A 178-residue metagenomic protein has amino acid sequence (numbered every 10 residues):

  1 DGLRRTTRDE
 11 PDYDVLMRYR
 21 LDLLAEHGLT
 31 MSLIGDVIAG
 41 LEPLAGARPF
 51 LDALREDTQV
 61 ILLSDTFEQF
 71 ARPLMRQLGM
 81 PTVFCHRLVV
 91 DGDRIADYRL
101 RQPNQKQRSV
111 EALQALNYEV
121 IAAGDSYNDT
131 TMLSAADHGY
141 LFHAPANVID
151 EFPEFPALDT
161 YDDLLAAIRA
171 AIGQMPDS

Functional and structural regions predicted by a protein language model:
D1-Q59: A metal-dependent, Asp-based hydrolase signature
A39, L44-S178: C-terminal cap/substrate-recognition subdomain and adjoining C-terminal extension of metal-dependent phosphatase-like
